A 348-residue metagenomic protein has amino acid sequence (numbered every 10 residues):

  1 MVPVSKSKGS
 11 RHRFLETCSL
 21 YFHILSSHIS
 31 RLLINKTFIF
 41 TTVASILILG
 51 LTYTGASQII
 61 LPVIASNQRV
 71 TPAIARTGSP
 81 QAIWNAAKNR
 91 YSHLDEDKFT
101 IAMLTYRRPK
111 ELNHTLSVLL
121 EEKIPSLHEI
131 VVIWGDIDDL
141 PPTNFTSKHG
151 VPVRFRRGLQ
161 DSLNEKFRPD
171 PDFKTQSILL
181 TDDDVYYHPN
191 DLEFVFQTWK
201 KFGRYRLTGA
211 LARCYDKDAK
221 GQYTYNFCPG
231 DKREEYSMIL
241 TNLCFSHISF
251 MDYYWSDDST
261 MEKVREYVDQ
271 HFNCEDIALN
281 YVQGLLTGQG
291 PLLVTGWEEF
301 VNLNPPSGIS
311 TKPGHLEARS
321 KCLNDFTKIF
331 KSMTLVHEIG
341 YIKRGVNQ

Functional and structural regions predicted by a protein language model:
V2-A82, R90-T100, L104, P109-T115 (+2 more regions): C-terminal catalytic/acceptor-binding lobe
L94, S117-H128: Short, acidic, metal-binding catalytic loop of nucleotide-sugar glycosyltransferases
W134-P142: A conserved acidic beta->alpha catalytic loop
P141-G150: Short, aromatic/basic amphipathic alpha-helical patches
F155-E165: A short, glycine-/small-residue-rich helix N-cap motif at loop->alpha-helix starts within glycosyltransferase
L163, F167, L192, N273-I277: Conserved glycosyltransferase catalytic-site signature
F167-S177: Active-site nucleotide-sugar/metal-binding loop of Leloir-type enzymes
D170-P171, T181, V185-V268, F272 (+3 more regions): Conserved catalytic core of nucleotide-sugar-dependent glycosyltransferases
